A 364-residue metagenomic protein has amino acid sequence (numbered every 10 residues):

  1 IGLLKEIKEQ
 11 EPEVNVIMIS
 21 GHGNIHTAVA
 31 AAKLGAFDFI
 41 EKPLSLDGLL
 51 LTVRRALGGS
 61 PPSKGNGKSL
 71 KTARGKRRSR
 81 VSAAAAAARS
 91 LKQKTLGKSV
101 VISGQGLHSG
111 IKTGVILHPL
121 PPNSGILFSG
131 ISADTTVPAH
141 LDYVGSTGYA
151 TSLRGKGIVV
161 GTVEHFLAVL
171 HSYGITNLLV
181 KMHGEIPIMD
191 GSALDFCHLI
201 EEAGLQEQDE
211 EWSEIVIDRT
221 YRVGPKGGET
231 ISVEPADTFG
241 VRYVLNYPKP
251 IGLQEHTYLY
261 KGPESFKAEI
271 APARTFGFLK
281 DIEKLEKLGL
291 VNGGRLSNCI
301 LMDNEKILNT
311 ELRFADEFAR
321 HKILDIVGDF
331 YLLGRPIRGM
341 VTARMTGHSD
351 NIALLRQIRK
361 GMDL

Functional and structural regions predicted by a protein language model:
I1-E13, A30: Short amphipathic alpha-helix used as the core "switch/output" element in two-component signaling
Q10, H22-G23, L34: Short, conserved "switch-loop" micro-motifs in signal-transduction and mechanochemical regulators
H26, L44-V53: C-terminal output helix
G58-A83: CheY-like receiver
G75-N177, K181-L364: C-terminal regulatory domains involved in ligand/effector binding and gene-expression control
